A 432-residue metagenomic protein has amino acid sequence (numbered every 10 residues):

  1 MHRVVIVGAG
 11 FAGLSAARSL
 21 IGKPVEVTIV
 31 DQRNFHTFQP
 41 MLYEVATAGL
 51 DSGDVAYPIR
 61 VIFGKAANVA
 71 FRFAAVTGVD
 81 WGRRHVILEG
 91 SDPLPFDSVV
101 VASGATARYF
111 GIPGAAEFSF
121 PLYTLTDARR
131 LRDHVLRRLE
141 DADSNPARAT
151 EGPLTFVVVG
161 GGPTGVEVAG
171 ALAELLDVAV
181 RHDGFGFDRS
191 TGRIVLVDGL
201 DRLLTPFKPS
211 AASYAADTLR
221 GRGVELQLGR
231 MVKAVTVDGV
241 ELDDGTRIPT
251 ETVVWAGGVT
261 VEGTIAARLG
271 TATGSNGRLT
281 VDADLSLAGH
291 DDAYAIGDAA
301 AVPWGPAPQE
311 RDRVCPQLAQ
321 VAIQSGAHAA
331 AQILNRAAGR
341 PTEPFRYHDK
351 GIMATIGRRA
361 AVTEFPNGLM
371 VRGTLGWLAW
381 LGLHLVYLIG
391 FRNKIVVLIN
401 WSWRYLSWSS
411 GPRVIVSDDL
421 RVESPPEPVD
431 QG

Functional and structural regions predicted by a protein language model:
M1, V321, S325-G432: C-terminal, flexible cofactor-proximal segment of oxidoreductases
M1-F71, T77, F156, P163-F207 (+2 more regions): Beta1-alpha1 glycine-rich phosphate/pyrophosphate-binding loop at the start of Rossmann-like nucleotide-binding domains
M1-V5, V69-V157, V254: FAD-binding core/adjacent interface of flavoenzyme oxidoreductases
A67-G78, G82, A173-A283, L287-G289 (+1 more regions): A Rossmann-like FAD-binding core segment of flavoenzymes
G104-A107, A169, V259-V261: Short glycine-rich anion-binding loops that position phosphate/pyrophosphate groups of nucleotides and phosphorylated
E117-P146, G239-E241, R247-T252, A256-Q324: FAD-site-proximal beta/loop scaffold in flavoenzymes
T150-F207, Y214, E225-Q227, C315-I333 (+2 more regions): Rossmann-like dinucleotide-binding core of oxidoreductases
